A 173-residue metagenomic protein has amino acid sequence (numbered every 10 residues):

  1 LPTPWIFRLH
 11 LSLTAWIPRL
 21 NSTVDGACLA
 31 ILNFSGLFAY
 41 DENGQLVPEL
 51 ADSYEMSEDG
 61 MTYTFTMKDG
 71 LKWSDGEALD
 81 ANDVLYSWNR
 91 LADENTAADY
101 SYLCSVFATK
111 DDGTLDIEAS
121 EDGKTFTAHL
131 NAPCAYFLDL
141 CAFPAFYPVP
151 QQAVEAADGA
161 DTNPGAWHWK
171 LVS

Functional and structural regions predicted by a protein language model:
L1-W5, P18, Q45, D116: Short, low-complexity disordered leader/linker segments with a strong preference for bacterial N-terminal type II
P2-P4, L32, E49-A51, E58-T62 (+3 more regions): Extracytoplasmic
L9-E58, S173: N-terminal lobe/hinge region of extracytoplasmic solute-binding protein
R19, M67-D75, T114-L115, A166-H168: Second-shell loop/turn segments in exported
C28-L32, D41, Q45, E49 (+5 more regions): Extracytoplasmic/secreted proteins, especially bacterial periplasmic and envelope-associated proteins
F38, E42, D59, K72 (+4 more regions): Sec-exported extracytoplasmic/periplasmic mature domains
D52-A98, T127: Aromatic- and charge-enriched surface segment that lines or borders ligand/interaction sites
A142-S173: Gly/Pro-rich hinge or "lid" segments in bacterial periplasmic/extracellular proteins
